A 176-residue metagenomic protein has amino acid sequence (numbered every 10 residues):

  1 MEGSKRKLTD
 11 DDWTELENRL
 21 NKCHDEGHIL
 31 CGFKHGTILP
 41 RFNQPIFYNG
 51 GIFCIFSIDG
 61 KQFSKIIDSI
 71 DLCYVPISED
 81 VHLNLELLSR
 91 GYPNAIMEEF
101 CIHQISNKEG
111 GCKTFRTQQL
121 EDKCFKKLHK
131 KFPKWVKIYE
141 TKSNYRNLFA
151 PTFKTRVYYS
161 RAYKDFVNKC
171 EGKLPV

Functional and structural regions predicted by a protein language model:
E2-V81, S89: Conserved catalytic core of nucleotide-sugar-dependent glycosyltransferases
C73-V176: C-terminal catalytic/acceptor-binding lobe
